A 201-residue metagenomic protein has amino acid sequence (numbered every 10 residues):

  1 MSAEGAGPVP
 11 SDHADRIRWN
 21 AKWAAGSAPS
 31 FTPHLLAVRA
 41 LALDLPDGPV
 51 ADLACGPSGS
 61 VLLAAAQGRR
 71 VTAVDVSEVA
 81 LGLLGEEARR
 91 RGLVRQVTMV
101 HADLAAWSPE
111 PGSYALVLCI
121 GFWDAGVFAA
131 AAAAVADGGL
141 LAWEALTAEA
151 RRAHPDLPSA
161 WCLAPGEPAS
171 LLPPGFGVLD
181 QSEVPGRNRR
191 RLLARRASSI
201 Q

Functional and structural regions predicted by a protein language model:
M1-L45: Conserved class I S-adenosyl-L-methionine
P57-Q67: Conserved SAM-binding loop of SAM-dependent methyltransferases across substrates and taxa, primarily the Class I
R70-D75: Conserved SAM-binding motif I beta-strand of class I
S77-V79: Conserved SAM/SAH-binding beta-strand->alpha-helix loop
G92-L104: Conserved SAM-binding strand-loop segment of SAM-dependent methyltransferases
P109-L116: A short acidic, Gly/Pro-enriched loop at the edge of an enzyme's catalytic core that lines a small-molecule cofactor
W123-A134: A short, conserved alpha-helix within the catalytic core of class I
G139-L146: Conserved beta-strand signature within the Rossmann-like core of class I S-adenosyl-L-methionine
